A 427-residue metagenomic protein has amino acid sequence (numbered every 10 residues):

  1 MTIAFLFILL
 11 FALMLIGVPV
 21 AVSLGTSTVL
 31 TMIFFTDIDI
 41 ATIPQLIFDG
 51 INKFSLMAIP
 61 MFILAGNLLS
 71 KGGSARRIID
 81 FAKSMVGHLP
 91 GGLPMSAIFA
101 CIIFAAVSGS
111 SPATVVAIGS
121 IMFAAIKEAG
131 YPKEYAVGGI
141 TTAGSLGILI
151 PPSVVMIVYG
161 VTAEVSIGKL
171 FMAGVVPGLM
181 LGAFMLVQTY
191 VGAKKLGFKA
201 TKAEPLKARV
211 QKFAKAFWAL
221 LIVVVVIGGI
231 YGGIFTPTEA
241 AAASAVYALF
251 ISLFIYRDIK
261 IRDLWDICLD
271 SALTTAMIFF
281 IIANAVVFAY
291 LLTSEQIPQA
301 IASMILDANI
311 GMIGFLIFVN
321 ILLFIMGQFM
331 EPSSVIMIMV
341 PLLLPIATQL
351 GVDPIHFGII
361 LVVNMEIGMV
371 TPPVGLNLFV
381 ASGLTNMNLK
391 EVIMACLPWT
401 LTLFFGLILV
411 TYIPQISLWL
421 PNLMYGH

Functional and structural regions predicted by a protein language model:
M1-H427: Alpha-helical transmembrane segments of multi-pass membrane transport proteins
